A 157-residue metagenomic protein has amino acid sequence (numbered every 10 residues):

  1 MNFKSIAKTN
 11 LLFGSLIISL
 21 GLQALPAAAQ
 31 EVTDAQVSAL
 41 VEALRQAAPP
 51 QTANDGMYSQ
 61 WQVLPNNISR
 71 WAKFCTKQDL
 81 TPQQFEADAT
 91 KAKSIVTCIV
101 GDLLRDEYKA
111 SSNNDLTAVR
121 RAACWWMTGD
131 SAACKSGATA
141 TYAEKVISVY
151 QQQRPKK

Functional and structural regions predicted by a protein language model:
N2-G14: Bacterial N-terminal signal peptides that target proteins for export
I18-A27: C-terminal segment of classical bacterial N-terminal signal peptides
V32-T52, V63, V96, R120-D130: Short, functionally critical alpha-helical segments immediately adjacent to catalytic or ligand/cofactor-binding
T33-V37, A53-M57, W61, F85-K93 (+3 more regions): Solvent-exposed, acidic/flexible segments
R45-A53, S69, K73, T97-Y108 (+4 more regions): Sec-exported extracytoplasmic/periplasmic mature domains
G56-Q78, C124-W126: Substrate-binding/active-site groove segments that recognize and process beta-1,4-linked N-acetyl-hexosamine
F74-R120, T128-S131: Alpha-helical segment that forms one wall of the substrate-binding/catalytic cleft in peptidoglycan-active domains
T117-K157: Catalytic and substrate-binding regions of cell-wall glycan-acting enzymes that process beta-1,4-linked
